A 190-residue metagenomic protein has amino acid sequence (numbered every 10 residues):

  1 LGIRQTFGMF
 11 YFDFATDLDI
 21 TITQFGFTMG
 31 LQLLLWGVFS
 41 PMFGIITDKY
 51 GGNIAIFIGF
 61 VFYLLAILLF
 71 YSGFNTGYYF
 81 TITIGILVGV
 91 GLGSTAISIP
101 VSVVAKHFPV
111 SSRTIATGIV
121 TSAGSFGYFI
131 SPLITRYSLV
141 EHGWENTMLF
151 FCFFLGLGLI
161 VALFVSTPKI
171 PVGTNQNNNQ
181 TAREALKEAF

Functional and structural regions predicted by a protein language model:
L1-I22, S40-F43: Extracytoplasmic
Q5, L33-P41, Y128-F129: Residue-level signature of mid-helix packing/kink "hotspots" within the transmembrane helices of 12-pass Major
F39-G51: Helix-to-loop junctions at the C-terminal end of transmembrane segments in multipass secondary transporters
V61-N75: C-terminal ends and interior cores of transmembrane alpha-helices in multi-pass membrane transporters/permeases
Y78-T95: Hydrophobic core of transmembrane alpha-helices in multi-pass small-molecule transporters, especially MFS/SLC-type
S94-F108: Intracellular juxtamembrane helix-capping segments at the cytosolic ends of symmetry-related transmembrane helices
V120-I170: Helix-loop-helix hairpin linking two adjacent transmembrane segments in secondary transporters
T167-A185: Flexible cytoplasmic inter-helical loops of multi-pass small-molecule transporters
